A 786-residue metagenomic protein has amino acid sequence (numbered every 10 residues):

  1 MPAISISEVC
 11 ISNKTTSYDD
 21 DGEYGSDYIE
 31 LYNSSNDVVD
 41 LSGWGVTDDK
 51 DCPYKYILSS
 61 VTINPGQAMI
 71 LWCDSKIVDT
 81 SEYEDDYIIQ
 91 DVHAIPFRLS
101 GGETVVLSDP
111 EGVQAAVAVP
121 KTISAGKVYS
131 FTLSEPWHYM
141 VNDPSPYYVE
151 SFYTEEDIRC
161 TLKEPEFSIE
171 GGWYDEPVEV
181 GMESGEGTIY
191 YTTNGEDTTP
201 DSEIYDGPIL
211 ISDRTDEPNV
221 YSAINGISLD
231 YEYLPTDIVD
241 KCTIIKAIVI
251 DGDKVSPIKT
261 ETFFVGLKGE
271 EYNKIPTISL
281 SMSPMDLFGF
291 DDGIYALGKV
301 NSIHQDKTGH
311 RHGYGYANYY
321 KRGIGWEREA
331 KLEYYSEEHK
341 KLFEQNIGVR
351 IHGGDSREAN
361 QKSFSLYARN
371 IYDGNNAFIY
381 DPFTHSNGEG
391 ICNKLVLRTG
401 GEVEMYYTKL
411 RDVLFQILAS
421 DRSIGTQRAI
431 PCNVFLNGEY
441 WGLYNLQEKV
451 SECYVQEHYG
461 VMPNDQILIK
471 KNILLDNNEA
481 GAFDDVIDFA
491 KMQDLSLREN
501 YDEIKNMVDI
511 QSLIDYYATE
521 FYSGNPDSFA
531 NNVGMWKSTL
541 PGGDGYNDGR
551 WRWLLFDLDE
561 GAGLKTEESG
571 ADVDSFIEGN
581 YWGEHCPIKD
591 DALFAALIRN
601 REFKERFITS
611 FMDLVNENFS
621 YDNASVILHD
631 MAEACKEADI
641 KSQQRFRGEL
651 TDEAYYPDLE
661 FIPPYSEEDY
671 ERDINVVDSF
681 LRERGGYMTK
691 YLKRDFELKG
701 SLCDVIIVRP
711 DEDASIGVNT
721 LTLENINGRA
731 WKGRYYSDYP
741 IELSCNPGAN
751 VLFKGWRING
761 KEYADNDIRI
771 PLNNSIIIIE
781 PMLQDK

Functional and structural regions predicted by a protein language model:
M1-G181, G185-Y190, T198, I245-I248 (+3 more regions): Intrinsically disordered, low-complexity linkers and terminal tails enriched in Ser/Thr/Pro/Gly with interspersed basic
S5, S124, F131-K321, W326-E329 (+5 more regions): Short, compositionally stereotyped local motifs that mark structural "simplifiers"
S17-G22, I95-P96, T236-I238, Y319-I324 (+2 more regions): Short consensus segments that form the blades of beta-propeller domains, in both extracellular/periplasmic
Y18, I57, S81-E84, V117-A118 (+16 more regions): Short, solvent-exposed loop/turn and secondary-structure capping segments
T80-V92, S212-P235, A571-H585, G648-S666: Surface-exposed intrinsically disordered loops and tails
H138-M140, P144-D157, K274-I278, M285-T308 (+14 more regions): Middle-to-C-terminal accessory/interaction subdomains
L280, I303-A480: Conserved ATP-binding subdomain of kinase catalytic cores across diverse folds
